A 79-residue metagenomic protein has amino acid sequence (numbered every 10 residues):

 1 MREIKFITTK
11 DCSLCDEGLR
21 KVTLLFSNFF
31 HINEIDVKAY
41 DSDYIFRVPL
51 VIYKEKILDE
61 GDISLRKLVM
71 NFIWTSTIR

Functional and structural regions predicted by a protein language model:
M1-L24: Local sequence-structure signature of Cys/Sec-based thiol-disulfide redox active-site neighborhoods
F29-Y40: Thiol-based oxidoreductase modules, predominantly thioredoxin-like and allied folds used for disulfide exchange
D41-S42, D59: Catalytic histidine-centered segment of alpha/beta-hydrolase-like enzymes
D43-R47: Thiol/disulfide oxidoreductase modules built on the thioredoxin-like
P49-I57: A short, hydrophobic beta-strand/beta-hairpin element that forms part of a small beta-sheet core
K56-R79: Non-catalytic, surface beta->alpha helical segment in thiol-disulfide oxidoreductase systems
